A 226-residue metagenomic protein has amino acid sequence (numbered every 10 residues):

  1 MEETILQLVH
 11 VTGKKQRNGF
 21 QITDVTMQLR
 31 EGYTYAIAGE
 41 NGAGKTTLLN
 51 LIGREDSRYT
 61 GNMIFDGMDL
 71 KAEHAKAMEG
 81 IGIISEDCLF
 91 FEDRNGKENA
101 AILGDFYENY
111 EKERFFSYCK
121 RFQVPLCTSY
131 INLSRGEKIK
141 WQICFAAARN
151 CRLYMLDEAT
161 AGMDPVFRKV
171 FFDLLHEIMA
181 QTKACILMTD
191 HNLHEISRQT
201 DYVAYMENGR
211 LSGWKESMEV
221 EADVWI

Functional and structural regions predicted by a protein language model:
M1-D24, H74: A short, flexible loop at the N-terminus of ABC-type nucleotide-binding domains that lies
A38-E40: The feature captures the beta-strand-to-loop junction immediately N-terminal to the Walker
G53: Helix-to-loop junction immediately C-terminal to a conserved catalytic motif
G61-D69, K76-A77: Conserved ABC transporter NBD signature motif
E86-K138: ABC-family P-loop ATPase nucleotide-binding domains
E158-A159: Walker B catalytic motif
T189-H191: H-loop/switch region of ABC-family ATPase nucleotide-binding domains
